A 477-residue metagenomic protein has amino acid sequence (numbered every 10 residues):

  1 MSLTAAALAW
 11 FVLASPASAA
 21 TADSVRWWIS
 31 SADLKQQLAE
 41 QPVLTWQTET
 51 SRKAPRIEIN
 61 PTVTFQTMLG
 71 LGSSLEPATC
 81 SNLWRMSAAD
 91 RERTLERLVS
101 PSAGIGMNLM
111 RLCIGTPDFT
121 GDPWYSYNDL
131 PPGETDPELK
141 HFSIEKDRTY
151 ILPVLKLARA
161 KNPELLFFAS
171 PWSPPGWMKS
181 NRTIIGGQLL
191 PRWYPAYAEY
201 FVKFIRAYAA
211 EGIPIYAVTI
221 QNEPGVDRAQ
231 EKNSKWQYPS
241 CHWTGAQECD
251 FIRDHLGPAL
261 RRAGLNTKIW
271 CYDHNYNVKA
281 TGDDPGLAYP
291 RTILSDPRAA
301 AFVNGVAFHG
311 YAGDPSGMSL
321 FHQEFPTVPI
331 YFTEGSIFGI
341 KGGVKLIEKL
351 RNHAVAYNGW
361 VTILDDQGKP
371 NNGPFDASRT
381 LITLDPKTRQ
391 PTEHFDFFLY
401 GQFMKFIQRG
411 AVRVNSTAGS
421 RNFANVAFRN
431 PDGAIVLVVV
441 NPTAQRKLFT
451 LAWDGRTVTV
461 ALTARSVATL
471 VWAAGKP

Functional and structural regions predicted by a protein language model:
S2-A14: Bacterial N-terminal signal peptides
A22, Q36-Y216, I220, D254: N-terminal catalytic cores of secreted or lumenal carbohydrate-active enzymes
L69-G70, A103-M110, N162-L166, E211-A217 (+6 more regions): Loop/turn elements at helix/coil->beta-strand transitions in domains of secreted/extracellular proteins
S73, G106, F167, V218 (+5 more regions): Conserved, mostly hydrophobic/aromatic
A196-P214, P224-I340: Active-site neighborhood of glycoside hydrolase catalytic domains
P329-L399, R413-A418: Aromatic/acidic polysaccharide-binding cleft in carbohydrate-active enzymes
S416-D454, R465: Carbohydrate-binding surface patches
A461-P477: C-terminal beta-strand-rich structural cap/linker in extracellular carbohydrate-active enzymes
